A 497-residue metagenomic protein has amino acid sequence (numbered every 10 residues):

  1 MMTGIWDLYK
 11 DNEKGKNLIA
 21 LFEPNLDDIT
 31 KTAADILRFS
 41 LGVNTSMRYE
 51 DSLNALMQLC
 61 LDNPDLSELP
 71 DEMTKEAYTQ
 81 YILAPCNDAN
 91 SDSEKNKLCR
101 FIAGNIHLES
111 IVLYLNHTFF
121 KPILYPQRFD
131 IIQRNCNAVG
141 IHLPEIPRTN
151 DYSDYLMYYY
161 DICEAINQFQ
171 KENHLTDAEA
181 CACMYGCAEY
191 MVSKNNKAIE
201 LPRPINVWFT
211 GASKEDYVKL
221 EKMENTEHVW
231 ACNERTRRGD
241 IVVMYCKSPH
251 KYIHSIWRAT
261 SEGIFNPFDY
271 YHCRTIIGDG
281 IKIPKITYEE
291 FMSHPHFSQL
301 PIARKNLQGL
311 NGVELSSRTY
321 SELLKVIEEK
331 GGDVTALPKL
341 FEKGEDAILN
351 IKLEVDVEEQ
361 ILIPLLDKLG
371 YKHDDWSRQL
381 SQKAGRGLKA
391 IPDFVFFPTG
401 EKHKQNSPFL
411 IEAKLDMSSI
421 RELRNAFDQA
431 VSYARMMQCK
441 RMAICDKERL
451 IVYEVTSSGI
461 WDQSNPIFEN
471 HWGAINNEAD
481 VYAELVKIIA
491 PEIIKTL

Functional and structural regions predicted by a protein language model:
M1-A34, S317-D374, I489-L497: Charged, often low-complexity linker/regulatory segments
M1-I102, H117-P204: An N-terminal alpha-helical hairpin/helix-loop-helix interaction module that forms a charged, gly/pro-flexible surface
E13, A20-L26, A33, Y190-R238 (+3 more regions): Compositionally biased, charged N-terminal/linker segments
T118, K214-N306, R435: Structured alpha/beta reader/binder surfaces that contact nucleic acids or chromatin modification marks
C163-E172, D177-I205, H228, N266-F341: Contiguous surface segments at macromolecular interaction interfaces
T236-R238, M244-K247, L337-R441, L450-L497: A short, conserved, highly charged catalytic patch centered on acidic carboxylates
P267-H272, I281-E314, R318, E322 (+3 more regions): Mixed-charge intrinsically disordered linker/loop segments at interdomain junctions
